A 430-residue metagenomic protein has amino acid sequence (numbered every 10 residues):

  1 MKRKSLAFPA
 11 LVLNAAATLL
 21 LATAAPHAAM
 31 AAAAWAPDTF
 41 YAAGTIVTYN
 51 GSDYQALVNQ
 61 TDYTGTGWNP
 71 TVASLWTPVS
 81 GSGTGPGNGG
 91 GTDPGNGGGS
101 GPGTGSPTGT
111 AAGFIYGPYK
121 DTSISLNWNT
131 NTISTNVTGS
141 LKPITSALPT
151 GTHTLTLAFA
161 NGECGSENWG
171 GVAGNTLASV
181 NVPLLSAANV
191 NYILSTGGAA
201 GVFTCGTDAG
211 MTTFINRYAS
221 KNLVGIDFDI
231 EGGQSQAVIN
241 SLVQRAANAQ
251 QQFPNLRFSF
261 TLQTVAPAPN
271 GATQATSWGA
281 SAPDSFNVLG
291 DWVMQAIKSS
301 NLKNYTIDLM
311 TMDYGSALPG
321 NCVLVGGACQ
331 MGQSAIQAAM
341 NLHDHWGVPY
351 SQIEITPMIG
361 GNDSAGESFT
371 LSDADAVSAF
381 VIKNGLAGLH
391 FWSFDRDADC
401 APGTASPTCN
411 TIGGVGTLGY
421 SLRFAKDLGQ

Functional and structural regions predicted by a protein language model:
M1-F8: N-terminal secretory signal peptides that target proteins for export/translocation
A10-A24: Bacterial N-terminal signal peptides
H27-N96: Tryptophan-rich substrate-binding surfaces of secreted polymer-degrading and adhesive proteins
V47-T48, Q55, I115-K120, T152-F159 (+6 more regions): Structural recognition of the beta-strand scaffold that forms the well-ordered cores of secreted hydrolase catalytic
S52-T71, A160-G162, A199-A200, G360 (+1 more regions): Acidic glycine-/aspartate-rich tracts in secreted/extracellular proteins
G109-S220, D373-G388, F394-D427: N-terminal carbohydrate-binding/catalytic regions of secreted carbohydrate-active enzymes
A158, E163, W169-V172, L256 (+1 more regions): Substrate-binding and catalytic surfaces of secreted/luminal carbohydrate-active proteins
S166-Q274, G279-W292, A296-S299, K303: Substrate-binding cleft of extracellular glycoside hydrolase catalytic domains
